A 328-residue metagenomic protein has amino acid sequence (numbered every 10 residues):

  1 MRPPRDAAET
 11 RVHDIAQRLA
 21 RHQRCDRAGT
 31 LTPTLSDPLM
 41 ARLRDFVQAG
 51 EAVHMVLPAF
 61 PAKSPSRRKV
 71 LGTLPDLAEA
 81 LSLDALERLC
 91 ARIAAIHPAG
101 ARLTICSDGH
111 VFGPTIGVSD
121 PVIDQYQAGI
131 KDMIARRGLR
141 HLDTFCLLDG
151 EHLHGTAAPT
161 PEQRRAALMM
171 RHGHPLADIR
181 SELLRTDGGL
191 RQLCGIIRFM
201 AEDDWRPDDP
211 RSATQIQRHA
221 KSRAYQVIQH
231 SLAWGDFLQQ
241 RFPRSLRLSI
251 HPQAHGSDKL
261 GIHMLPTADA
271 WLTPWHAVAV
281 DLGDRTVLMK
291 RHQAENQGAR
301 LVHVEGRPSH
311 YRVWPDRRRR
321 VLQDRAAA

Functional and structural regions predicted by a protein language model:
M1, A327-A328: Non-Sec secretion/translocation targeting segments of pathogen effectors
P3-D84: N-terminal regions that are enriched for targeting/export leaders and immediately downstream pro/stem segments
R44-A52, A95-G100, F242: Flexible, charged surface loops at secondary-structure boundaries
A49-R68, T104-G113, T144-L153: Short loop/turn segments at strand-loop or loop-helix junctions that form parts of catalytic or ligand-binding pockets
L57-A59, C90, G306, R318-R319: Glycine-centered structural positions embedded in regular secondary structure
A78-P98: Histidine-anchored nucleotide/phosphate-binding helix
V111-A277: A substrate-binding/cap region within the structured catalytic cores of diverse enzymes
W234-A327: Long, compositionally biased intrinsically disordered regions
